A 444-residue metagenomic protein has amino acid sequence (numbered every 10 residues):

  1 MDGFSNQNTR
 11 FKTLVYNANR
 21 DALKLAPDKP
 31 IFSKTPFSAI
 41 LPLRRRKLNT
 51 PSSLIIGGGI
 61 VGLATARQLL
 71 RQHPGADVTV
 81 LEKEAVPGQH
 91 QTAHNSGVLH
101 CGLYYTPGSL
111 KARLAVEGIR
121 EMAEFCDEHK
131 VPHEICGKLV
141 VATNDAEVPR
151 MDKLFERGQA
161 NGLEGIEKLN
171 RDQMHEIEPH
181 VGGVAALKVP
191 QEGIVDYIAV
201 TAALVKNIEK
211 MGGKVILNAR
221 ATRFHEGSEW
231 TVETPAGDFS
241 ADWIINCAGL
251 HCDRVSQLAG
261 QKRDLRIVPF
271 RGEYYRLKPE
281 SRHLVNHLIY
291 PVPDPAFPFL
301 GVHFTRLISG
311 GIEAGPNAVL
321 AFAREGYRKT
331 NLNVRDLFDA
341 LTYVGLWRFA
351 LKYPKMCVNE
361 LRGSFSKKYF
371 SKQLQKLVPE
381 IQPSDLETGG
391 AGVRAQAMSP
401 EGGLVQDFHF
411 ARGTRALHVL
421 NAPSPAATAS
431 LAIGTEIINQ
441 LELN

Functional and structural regions predicted by a protein language model:
L48-V61: Beta1/beta-strand and adjacent pyrophosphate-binding region of the FAD-binding site in flavoprotein oxidoreductases
A64, F224-N333: Flavin-dependent oxidoreductases
L70-T92: Glycine-rich FAD pyrophosphate-binding loop
G97-Q173, G183, G301-V302, E313 (+2 more regions): Dinucleotide-binding Rossmann-like beta1-alpha1 core, especially the glycine-rich loop that anchors the ADP
T106-E117, V141-R150, K188-N207, L361-S366 (+1 more regions): Short beta-strand to alpha-helix junction loop
L187-D242, L431, T435-Q440: Helical element adjacent to the flavin cofactor pocket in flavoenzyme catalytic cores
K262-D264, S281, L307-S309, A314-A391: Flavin-binding catalytic cores
F349-N444: C-terminal catalytic lobe of FAD-dependent flavoproteins
